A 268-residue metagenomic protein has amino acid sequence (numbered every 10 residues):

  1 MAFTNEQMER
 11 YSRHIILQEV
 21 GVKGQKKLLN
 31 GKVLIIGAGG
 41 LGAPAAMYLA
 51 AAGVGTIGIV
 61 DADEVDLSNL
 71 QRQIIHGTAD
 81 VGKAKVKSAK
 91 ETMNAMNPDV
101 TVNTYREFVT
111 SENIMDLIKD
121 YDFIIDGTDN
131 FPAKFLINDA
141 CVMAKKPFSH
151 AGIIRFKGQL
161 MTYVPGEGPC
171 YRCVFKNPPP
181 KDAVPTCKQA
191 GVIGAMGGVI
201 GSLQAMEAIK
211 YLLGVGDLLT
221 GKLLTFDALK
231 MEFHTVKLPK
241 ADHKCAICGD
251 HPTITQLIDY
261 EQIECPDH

Functional and structural regions predicted by a protein language model:
M1-H268: Adenine nucleotide-associated cytosolic modules
